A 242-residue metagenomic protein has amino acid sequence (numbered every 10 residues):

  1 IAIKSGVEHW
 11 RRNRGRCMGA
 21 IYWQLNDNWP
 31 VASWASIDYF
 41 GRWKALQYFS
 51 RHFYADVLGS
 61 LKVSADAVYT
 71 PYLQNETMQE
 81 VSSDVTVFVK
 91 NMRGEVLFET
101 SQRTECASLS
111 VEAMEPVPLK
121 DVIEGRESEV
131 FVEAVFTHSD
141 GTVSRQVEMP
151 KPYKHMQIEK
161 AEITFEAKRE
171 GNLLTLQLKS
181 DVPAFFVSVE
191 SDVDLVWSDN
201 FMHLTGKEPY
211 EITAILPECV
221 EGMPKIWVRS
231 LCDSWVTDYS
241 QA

Functional and structural regions predicted by a protein language model:
I1-D199, L204-A214, C219: Carbohydrate-binding surfaces of carbohydrate-active enzymes
G141-K154, K225-A242: Edge beta-strands of extracellular beta-sandwich domains
